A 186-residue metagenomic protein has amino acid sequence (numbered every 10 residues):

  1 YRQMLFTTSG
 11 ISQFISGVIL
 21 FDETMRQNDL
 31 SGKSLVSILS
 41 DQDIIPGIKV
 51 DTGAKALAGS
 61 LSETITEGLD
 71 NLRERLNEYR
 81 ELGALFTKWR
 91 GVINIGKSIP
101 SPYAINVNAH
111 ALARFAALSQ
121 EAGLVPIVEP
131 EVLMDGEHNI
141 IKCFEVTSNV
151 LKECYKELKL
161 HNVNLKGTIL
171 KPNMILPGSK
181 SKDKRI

Functional and structural regions predicted by a protein language model:
Y1-L82, I95, I186: Alpha/beta catalytic barrel-like cores
P46-I48, I105-A116, F144-K159: Acidic, His- and aromatic-enriched active-site or binding-groove loops in soluble protein domains that engage sugars
G53-L57, V92-I99, L133-E137, I175-P177: Conserved radical SAM core fold
S60-N77, P100-F115, S148-N149: Glycine-rich anion/phosphate-binding loops
W89, V128, L170: Conserved, mostly hydrophobic/aromatic
L112, V125-P126, P130-N139, V146 (+1 more regions): Conserved anion-binding
H138-I186: Active-site capping/gating regions of soluble enzymes
